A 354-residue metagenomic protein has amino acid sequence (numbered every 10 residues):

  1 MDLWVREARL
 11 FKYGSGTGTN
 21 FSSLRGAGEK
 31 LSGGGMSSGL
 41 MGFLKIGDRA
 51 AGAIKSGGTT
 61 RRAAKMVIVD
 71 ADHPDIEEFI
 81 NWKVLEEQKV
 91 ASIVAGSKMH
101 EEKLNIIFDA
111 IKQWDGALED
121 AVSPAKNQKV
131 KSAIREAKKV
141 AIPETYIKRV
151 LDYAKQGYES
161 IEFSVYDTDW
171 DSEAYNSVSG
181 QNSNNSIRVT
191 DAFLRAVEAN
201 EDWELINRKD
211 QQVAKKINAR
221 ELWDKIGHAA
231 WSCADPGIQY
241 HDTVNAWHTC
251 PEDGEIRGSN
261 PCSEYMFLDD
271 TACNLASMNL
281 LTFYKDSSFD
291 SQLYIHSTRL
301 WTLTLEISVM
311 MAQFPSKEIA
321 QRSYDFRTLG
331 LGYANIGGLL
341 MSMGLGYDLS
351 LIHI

Functional and structural regions predicted by a protein language model:
M1-S32, L40-F43, I54-G57, I226-M343: Function-dense linear segments that define catalytic or interfacial modules in macromolecule-processing proteins
L31-V67, E86: Glycine-rich loop/turn
L40, L44, D48, E86-I106: Acidic, His- and aromatic-enriched active-site or binding-groove loops in soluble protein domains that engage sugars
D70-A71: Proteins synthesized as precursors that undergo proteolytic processing into mature forms
I76-V84: Short active-site loop/helix that positions an aromatic residue
N81, K112, G116, S123 (+4 more regions): Polar, glycine-rich mid-to-C-terminal structural blocks that act as macromolecule-binding/assembly scaffolds
G96-Y166: Long intrinsically disordered, low-complexity regions that are acidic and Ser/Thr-rich
I352-I354: Conserved small/polar residues in nucleotide/adenosyl-binding loops
